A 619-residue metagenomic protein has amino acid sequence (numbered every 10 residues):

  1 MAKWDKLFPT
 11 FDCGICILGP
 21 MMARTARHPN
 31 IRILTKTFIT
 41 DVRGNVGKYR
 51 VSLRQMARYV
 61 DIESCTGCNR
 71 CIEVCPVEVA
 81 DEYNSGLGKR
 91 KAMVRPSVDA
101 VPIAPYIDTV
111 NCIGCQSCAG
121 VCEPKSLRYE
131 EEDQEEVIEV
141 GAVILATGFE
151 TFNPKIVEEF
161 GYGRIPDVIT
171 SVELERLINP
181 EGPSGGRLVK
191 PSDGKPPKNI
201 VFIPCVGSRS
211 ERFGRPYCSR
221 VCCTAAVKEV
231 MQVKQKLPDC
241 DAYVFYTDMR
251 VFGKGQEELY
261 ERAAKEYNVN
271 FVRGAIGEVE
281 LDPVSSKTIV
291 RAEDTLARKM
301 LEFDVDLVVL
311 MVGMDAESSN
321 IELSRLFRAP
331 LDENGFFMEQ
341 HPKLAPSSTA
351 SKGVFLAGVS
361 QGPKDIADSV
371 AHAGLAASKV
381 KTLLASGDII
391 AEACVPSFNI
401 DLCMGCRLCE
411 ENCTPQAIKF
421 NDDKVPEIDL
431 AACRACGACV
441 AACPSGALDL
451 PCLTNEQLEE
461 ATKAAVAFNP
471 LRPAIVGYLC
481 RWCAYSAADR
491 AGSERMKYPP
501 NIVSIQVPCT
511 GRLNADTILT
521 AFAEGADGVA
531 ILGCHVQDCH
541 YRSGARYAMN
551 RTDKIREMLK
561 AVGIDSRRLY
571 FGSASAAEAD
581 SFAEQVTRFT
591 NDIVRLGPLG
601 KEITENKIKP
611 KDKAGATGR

Functional and structural regions predicted by a protein language model:
M1-I475, L479-S493, K497-T510, N514-A515 (+5 more regions): Residues forming the flavin
G572-A574: Canonical P-loop GTPase G-domain recognition
A577: Acidic-aromatic/histidine active-site loop/patch
G597-R619: C-terminal amphipathic helix plus adjacent low-complexity, charged tail appended to glycosyltransferase catalytic
